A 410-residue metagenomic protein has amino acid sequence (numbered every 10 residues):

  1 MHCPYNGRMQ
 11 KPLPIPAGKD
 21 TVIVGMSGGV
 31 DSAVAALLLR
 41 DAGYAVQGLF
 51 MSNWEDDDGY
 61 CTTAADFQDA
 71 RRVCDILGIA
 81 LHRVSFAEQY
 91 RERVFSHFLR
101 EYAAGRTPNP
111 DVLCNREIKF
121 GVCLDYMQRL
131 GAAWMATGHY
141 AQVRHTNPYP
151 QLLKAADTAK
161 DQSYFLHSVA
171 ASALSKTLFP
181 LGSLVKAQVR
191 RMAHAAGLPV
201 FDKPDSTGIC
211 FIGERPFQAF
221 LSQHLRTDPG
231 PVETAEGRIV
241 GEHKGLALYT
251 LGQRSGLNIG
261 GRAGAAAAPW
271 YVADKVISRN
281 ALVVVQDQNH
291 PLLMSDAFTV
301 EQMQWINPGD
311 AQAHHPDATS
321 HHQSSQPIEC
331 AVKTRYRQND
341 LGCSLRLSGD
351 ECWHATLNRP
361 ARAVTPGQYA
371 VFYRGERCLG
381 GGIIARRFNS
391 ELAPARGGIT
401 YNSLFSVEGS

Functional and structural regions predicted by a protein language model:
H2-S168, L178, V272, G397 (+1 more regions): ATP-dependent adenylation/nucleotidyltransferase module used to activate substrates
P16, A136-R144, P148-S410: AMP-forming adenylation/ATP pyrophosphatase catalytic core
